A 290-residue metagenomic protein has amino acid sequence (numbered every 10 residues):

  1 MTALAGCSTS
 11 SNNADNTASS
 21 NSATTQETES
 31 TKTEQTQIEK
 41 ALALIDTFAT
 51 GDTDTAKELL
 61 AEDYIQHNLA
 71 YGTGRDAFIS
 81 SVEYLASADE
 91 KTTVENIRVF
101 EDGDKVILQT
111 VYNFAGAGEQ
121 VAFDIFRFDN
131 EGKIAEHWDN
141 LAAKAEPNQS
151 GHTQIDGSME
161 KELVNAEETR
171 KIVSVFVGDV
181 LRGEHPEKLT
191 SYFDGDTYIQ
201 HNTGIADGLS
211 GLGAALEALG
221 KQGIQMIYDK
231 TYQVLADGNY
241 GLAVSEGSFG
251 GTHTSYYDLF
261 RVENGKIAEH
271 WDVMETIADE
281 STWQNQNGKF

Functional and structural regions predicted by a protein language model:
C7-N16: Bacterial lipoprotein signal-peptidase II cleavage site
D15-F290: C-terminal and inter-domain tail/linker signature
